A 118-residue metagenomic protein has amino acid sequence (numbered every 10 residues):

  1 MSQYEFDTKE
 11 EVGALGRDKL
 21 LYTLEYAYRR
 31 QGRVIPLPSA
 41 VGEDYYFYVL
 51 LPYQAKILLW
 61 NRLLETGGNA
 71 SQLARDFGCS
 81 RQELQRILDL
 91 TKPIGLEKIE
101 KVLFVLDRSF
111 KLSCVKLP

Functional and structural regions predicted by a protein language model:
M1-E11: A short, exposed loop/beta-hairpin motif centered on an aromatic-Gly-Thr core
D18-R33: Short arginine-rich
A40-G67, S113: A short, Lys/Arg-rich alpha-helix, primarily the initiator
L63, A74, L103: The alpha-helix within a helix-turn-helix
G67-Q85: Short alpha-helical DNA-recognition segment
N69, G95-K98: Residues that mark the N-terminal boundary/hinge immediately upstream of a DNA-recognition element
E97-S113: DNA major-groove recognition helix of helix-turn-helix/homeodomain DNA-binding modules
